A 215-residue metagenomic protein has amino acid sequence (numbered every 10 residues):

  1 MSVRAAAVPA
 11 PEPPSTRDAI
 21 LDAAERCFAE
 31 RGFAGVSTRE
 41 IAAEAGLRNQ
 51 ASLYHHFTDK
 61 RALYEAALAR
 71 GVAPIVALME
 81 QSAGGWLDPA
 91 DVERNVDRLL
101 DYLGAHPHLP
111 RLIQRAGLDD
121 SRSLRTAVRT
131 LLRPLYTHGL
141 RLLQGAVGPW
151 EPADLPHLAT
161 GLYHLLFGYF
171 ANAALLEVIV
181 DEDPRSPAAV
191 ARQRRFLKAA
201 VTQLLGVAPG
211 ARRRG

Functional and structural regions predicted by a protein language model:
S2-R4, D101, A105, T137-G145 (+2 more regions): C-terminal peripheral helix-coil segments that are non-catalytic and often amphipathic
T16-E25, I41, A67-I75, M79 (+1 more regions): Generic hydrophobic, amphipathic alpha-helix propensity
A19, C27-A62, A66: Helix-turn-helix
A23, C27, E44, L165-Y169: Amphipathic alpha-helical interface segments
E65, A69, D101, R111 (+3 more regions): Generic alpha-helical structural context detector
A73-M79, S121-G148, P156-H157, V190-A199: Amphipathic alpha-helical packing segments from all-alpha helical-bundle domains
M79-L109, V147-L162: Hydrophobic alpha-helical connector segments
G104-R129, N172-V180: Amphipathic alpha-helical segments used for helix-helix packing
